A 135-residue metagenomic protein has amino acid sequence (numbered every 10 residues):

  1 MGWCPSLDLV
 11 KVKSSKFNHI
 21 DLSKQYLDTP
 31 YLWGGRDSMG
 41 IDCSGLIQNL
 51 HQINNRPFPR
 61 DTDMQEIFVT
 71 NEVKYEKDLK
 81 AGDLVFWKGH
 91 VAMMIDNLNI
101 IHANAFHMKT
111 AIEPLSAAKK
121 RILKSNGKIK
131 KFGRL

Functional and structural regions predicted by a protein language model:
M1-T29: Boundary regions of SH3-family modules and the immediately adjacent low-complexity/disordered segments in eukaryotic
W3, G40, M94: Short aromatic/basic micro-patch
D8-K11, R36, E72-V73, D96-L135: Aromatic- and glycine-rich peptidoglycan recognition patches
S23, D37-N54, P59: Active-site nucleophilic cysteine motif
P30-D37: Second-shell loop/turn segments in exported
P57-S116: ...with weaker cross-activation on analogous glycine-rich loops/strands in unrelated enzymes
